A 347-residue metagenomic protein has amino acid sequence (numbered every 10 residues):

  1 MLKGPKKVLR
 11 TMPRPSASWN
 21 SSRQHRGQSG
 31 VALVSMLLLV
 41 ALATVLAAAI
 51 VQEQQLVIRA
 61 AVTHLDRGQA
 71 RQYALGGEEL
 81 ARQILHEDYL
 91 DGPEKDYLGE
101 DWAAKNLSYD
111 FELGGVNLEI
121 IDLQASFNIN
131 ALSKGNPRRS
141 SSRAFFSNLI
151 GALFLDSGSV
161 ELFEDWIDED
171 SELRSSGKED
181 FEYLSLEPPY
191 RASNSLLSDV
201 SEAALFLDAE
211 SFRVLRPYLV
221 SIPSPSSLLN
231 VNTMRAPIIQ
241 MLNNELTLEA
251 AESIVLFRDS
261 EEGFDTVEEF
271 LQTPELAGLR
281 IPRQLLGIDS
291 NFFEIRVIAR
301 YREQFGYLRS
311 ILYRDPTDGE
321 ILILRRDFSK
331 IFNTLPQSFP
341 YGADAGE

Functional and structural regions predicted by a protein language model:
L2, L9, W19, V31-E347: Compositionally biased linear targeting/interaction segments
P5, P15-S16: Generic extreme N-terminus detector
R10, R14, R23-R26: Basic polycationic patches enriched in arginine
